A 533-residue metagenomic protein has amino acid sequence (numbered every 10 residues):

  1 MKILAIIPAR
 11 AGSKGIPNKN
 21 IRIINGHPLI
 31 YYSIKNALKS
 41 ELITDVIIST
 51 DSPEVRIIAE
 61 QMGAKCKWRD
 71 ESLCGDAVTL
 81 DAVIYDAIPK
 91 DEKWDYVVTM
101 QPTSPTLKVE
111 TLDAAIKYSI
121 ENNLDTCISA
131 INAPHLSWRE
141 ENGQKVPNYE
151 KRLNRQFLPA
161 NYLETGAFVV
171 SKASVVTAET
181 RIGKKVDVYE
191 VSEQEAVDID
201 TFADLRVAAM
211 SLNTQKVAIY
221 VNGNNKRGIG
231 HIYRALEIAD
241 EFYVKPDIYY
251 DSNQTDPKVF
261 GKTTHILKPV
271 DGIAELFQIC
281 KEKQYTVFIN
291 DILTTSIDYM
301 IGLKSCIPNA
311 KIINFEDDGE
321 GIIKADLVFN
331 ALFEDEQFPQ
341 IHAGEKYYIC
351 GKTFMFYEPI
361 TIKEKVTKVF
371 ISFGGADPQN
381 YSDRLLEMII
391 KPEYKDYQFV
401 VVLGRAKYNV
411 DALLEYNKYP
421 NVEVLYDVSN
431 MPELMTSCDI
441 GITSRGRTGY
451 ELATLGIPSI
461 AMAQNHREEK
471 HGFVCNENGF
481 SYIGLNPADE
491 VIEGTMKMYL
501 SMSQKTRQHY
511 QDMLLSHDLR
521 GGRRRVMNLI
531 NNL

Functional and structural regions predicted by a protein language model:
P53-V98, T106-A114, D271-K281, T294-T295 (+1 more regions): Short phosphate-binding loop-to-helix
A82, D86, S104-Q194: Conserved core of the sugar-phosphate nucleotidyltransferase
Y118, T201, L519-L533: C-terminal alpha-helical cap of glycosyltransferases
I182-V207, K324-N380, V410: A nucleotide-sugar donor-handling region in carbohydrate enzymes
N224-K226, R234, D240, D251-V259 (+1 more regions): Active-site and donor-binding regions of nucleotide-sugar-utilizing enzymes
G230-R234, I238, I362-Y408: Conserved catalytic-core segment of nucleotide-activated headgroup transferases in glycan assembly
T436-R447: Acidic donor-binding loop of glycosyltransferase active sites
K505-R520: A short, well-ordered alpha-helix in the C-terminal region of glycosyltransferases
